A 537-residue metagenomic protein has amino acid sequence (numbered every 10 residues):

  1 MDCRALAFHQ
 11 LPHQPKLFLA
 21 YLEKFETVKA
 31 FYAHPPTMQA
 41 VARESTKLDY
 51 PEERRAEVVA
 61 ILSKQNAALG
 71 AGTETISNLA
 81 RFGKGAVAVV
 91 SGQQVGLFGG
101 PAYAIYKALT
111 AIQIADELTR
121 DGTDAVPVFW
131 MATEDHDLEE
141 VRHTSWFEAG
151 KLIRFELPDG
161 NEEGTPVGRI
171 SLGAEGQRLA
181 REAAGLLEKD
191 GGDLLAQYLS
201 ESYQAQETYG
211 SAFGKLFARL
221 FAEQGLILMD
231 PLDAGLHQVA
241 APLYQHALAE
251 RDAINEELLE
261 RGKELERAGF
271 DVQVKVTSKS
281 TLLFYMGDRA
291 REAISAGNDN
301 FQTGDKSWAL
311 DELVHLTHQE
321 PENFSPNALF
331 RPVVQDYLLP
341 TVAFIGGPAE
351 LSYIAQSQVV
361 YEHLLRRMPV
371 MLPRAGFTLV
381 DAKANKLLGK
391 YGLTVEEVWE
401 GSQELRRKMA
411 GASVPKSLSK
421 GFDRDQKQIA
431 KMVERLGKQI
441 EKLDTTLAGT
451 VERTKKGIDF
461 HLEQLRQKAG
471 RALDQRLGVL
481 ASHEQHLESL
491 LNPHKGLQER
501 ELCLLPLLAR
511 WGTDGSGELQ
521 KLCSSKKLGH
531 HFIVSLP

Functional and structural regions predicted by a protein language model:
Q10-E74, T281, D459-L462, R466 (+1 more regions): Low-complexity, highly charged intrinsically disordered N-terminal segments that act as targeting/localization
K84-T119, G346: N-terminal catalytic cores of NTP/NDP-binding nucleotidyl/phosphoryl-transfer enzymes
P101-A102, A115-D137, P369: Glycine-rich phosphate/pyrophosphate-binding loops and their adjacent beta-strand/loop elements at enzyme active sites
A102-Y103, D137-T144, V239-Y244, Q356: Short acidic, glycine/serine/threonine-rich loops at helix termini
L138-W146, L152-I153, L379-G411: A structural-propensity feature for long, helix-poor, extended segments
S145-A174: A glycine-rich helix N-cap at a beta->alpha junction
L216, L220-W308, E404, K408-P537: Long, compositionally biased intrinsically disordered regions
V272-V342, P348-V359, R374-A375, L379-D381 (+1 more regions): A translation/RNA-centric and nucleic-acid-associated enzymatic feature enriched in Class II aminoacyl-tRNA synthetases
